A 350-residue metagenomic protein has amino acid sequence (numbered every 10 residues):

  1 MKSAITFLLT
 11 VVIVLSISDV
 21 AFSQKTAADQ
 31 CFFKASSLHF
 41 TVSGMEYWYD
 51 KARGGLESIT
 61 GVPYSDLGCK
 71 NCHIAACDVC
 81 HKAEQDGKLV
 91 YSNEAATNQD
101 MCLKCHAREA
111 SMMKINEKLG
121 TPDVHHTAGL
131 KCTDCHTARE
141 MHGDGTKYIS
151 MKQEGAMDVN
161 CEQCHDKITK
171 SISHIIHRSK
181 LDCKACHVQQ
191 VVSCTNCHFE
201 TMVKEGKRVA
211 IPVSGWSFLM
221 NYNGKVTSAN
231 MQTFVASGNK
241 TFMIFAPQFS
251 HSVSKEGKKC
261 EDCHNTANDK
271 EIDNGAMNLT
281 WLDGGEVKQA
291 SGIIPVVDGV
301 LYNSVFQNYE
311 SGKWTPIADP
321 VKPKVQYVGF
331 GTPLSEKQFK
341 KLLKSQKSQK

Functional and structural regions predicted by a protein language model:
M1-T6: Positively charged n-region of N-terminal signal peptides that target proteins for export
F7-S16: Bacterial N-terminal signal peptides
F22-N98, L103-K180, P212-S254, Q289-I294 (+1 more regions): Sequence context of c-type cytochrome heme-c attachment sites
D86-G87, S111-M112, E140-G143, T169-K170 (+4 more regions): Flexible loop/turn segments at secondary-structure boundaries
D123-V124, T137, V188, C260 (+1 more regions): Histidine-centered catalytic micro-motifs
I168-V213, T266: Repeat-solenoid scaffold signature
E256-E261, N268-V296, V328: C-terminal/domain-terminus segments
